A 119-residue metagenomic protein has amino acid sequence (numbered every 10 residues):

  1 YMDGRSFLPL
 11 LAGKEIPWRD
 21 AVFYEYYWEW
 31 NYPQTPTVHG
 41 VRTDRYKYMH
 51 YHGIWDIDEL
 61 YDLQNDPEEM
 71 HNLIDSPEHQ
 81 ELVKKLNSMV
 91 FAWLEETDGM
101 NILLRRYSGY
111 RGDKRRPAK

Functional and structural regions predicted by a protein language model:
Y1-E59, L63, E81, T97 (+2 more regions): C-terminal cap/loop subdomain of S1 sulfatases and analogous C-terminal strand-loop tails that border
D66: Intrinsically disordered, low-complexity polar regions and short flexible loop motifs
N72-D75: Phosphate-coordinating loops and pocket residues in cytosolic domains that bind phosphorylated ligands
V90-D98: A short, conserved beta-to-alpha structural element at the edge of catalytic cores that scaffolds binding
